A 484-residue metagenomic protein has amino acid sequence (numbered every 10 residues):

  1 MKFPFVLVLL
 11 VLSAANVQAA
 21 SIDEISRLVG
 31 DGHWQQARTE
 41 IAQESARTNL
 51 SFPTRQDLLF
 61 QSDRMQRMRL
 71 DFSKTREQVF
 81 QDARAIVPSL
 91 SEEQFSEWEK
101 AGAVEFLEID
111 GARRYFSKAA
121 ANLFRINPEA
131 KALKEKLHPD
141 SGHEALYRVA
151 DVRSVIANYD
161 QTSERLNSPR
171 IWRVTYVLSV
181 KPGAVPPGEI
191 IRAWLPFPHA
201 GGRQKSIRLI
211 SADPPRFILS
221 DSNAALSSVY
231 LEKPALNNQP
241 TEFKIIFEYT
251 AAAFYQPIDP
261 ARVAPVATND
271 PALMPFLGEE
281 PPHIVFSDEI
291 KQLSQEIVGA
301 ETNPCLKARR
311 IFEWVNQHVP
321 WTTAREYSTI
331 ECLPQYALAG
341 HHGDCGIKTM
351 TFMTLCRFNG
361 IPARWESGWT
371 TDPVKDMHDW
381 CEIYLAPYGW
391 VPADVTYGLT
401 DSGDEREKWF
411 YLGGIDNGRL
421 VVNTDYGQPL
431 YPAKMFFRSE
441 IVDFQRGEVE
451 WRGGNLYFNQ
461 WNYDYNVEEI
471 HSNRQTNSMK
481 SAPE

Functional and structural regions predicted by a protein language model:
V6-A14: Bacterial N-terminal signal peptides
V17-A19: Boundary at the C-terminal end of the N-terminal hydrophobic targeting segment
G32, Q36, D221-S228, A235-A339: Acidic low-complexity segments
D57, Q61-Y255: Intrinsically disordered, low-complexity N-terminal segments that are enriched in acidic
G299-W380, Y384-P387, D401-D404, K408-L412: Active-site neighborhood of thiol-dependent amide/isopeptide-bond enzymes
P373-E484: Active-site rim recognition segments
